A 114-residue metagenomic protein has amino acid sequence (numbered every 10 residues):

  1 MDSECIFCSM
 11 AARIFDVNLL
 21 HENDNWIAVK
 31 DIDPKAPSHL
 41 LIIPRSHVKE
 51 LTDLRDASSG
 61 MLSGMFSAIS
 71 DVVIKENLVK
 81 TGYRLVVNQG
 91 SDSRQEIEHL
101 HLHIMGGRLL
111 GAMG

Functional and structural regions predicted by a protein language model:
M1-G114: HIT superfamily nucleotide-processing domains
